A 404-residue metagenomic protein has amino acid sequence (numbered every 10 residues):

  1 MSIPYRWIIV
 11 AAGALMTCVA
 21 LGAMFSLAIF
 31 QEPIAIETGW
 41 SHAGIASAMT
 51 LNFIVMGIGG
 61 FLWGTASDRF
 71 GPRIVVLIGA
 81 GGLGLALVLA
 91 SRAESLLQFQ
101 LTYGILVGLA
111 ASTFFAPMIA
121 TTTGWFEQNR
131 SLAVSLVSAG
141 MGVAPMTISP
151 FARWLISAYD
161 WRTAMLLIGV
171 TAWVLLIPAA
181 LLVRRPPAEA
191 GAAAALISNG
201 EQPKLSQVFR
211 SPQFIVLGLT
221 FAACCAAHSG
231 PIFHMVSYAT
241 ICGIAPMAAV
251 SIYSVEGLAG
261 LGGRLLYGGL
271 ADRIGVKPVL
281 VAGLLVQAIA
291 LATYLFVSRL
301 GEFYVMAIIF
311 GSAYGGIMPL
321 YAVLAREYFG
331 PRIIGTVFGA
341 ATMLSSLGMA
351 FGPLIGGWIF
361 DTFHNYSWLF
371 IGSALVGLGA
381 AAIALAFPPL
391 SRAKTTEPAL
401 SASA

Functional and structural regions predicted by a protein language model:
I8-H42, W63, S149, G230-V236: Extracytoplasmic
C18, A86, Q98-T113, A222 (+1 more regions): Hydrophobic core of transmembrane alpha-helices in multi-pass small-molecule transporters, especially MFS/SLC-type
L27-Q31, F209-Y267: Extracytoplasmic gate region of multi-pass secondary transporters
I34, S112-F126, V134, G316-F329: Intracellular juxtamembrane helix-capping segments at the cytosolic ends of symmetry-related transmembrane helices
I58-L96, A271: Conserved MFS/SLC helix-loop-helix module at the cytosolic interface between two early adjacent transmembrane helices
I74-V88, P278-T293: Structural signature of the two symmetry-related core transmembrane helices
V137-P187: Helix-loop-helix hairpin linking two adjacent transmembrane segments in secondary transporters
V183-P203, A393-L400: Flexible cytoplasmic inter-helical loops of multi-pass small-molecule transporters
